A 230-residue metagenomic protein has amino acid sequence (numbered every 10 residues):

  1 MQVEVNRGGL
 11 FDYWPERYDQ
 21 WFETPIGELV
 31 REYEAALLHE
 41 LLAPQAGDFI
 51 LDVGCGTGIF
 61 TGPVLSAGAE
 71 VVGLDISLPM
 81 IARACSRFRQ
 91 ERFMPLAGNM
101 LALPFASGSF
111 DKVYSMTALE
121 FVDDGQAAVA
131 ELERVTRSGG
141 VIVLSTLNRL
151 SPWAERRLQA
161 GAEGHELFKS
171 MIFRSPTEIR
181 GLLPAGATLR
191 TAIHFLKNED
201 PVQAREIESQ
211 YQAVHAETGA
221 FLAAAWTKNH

Functional and structural regions predicted by a protein language model:
M1-Q45, I59, P63, R83 (+3 more regions): Conserved class I S-adenosyl-L-methionine
L51-V53, T57-A102: Class I SAM-dependent methyltransferase SAM/SAH-binding core
Y114: A conserved beta-strand element that flanks and buttresses the S-adenosyl-L-methionine
T117-E120: Short catalytic micro-motifs in class I SAM-dependent methyltransferases
Q126-S138: A short glycine-rich, Lys/Arg-flanked "PGG" loop and its adjoining helix->strand segment in the class I
V141-S170: Conserved class I S-adenosyl-L-methionine
S170-A192: Short alpha-helix
T188-H230: A C-terminal cap/extension of S-adenosyl-L-methionine-dependent methyltransferases that defines the acceptor-substrate
